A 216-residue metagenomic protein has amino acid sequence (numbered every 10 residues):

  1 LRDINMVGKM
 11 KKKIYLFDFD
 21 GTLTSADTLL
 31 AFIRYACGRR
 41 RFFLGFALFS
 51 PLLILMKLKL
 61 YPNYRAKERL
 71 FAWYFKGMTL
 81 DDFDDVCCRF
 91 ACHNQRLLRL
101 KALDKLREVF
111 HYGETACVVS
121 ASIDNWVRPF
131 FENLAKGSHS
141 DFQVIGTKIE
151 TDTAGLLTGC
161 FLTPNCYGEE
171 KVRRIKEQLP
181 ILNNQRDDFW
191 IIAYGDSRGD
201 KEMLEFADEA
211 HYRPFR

Functional and structural regions predicted by a protein language model:
D3-N5: Intrinsic-disorder-associated, low-complexity terminal segments enriched in Asp/Asn/His/Tyr and depleted of Lys/Arg
V7-K59: Active-site neighborhood of HAD-like aspartate-dependent phosphohydrolases
K11-I14, D85-V86, C92-R216: C-terminal cap/substrate-recognition subdomain and adjoining C-terminal extension of metal-dependent phosphatase-like
A26-L29, N63-Y64, E68, L80: Alpha-helix initiation and N-capping motif
I33-A36, K67-W73, F90-Q95: Short acidic/polar alpha-helix capping motifs at helix-coil junctions
I54-K59, A66-F75: Helix-loop "lid/cap" segments that line or gate small-molecule binding pockets
Y74-T79, T163: Membrane-interfacial amphipathic helices and adjacent loop/beta segments that form the lipid-substrate binding surface
